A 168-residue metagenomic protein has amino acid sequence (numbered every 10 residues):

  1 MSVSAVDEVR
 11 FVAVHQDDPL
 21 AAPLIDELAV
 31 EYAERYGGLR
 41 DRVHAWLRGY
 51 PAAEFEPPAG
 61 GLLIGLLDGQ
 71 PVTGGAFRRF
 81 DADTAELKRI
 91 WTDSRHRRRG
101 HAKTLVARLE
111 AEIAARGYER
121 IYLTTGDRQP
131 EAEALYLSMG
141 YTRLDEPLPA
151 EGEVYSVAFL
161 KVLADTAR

Functional and structural regions predicted by a protein language model:
S2-S4, Y155-R168: Terminal substrate-recognition subdomain of acyl/acetyltransferases
V6-K88, D93, V106-R108, E112 (+2 more regions): Acetyl-CoA-dependent GNAT
Q16, H44, Y122-D127, E133-A158: Conserved catalytic-core motifs of GNAT/GCN5-like acyltransferases
G69, G100, G117: Conserved G/P- and acidic residue-centered "switch" motifs that form tight phosphate/ATP-binding loops in soluble
A82-T84, R120, S156: A generic structural signal for beta-strand entry/edge sites
T92, R98-A111, A134-S138: Conserved acetyl-CoA-binding loop-helix of GNAT-fold acetyltransferases
V106, I113-T125: Conserved GNAT acetyl-CoA-binding A-motif
